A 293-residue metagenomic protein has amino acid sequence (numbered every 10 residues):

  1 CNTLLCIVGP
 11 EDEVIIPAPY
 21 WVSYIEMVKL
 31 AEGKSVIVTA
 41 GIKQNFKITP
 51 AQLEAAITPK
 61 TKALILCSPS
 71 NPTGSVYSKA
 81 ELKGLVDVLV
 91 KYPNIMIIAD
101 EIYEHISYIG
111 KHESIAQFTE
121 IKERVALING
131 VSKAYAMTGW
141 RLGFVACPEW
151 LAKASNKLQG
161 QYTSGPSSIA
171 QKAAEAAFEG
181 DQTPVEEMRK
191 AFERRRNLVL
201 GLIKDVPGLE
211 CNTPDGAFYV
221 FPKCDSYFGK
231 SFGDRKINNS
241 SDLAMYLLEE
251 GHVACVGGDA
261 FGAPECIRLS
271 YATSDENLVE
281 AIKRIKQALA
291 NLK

Functional and structural regions predicted by a protein language model:
C1-K293: PLP-dependent class I/II
